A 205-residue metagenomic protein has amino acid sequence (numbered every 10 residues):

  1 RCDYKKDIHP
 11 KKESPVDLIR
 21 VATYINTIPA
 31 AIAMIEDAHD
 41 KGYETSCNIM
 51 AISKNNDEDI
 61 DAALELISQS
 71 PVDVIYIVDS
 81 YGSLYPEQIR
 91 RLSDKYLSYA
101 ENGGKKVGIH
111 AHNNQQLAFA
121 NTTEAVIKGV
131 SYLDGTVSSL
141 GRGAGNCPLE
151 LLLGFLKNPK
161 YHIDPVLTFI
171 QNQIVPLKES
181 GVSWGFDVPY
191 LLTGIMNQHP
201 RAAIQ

Functional and structural regions predicted by a protein language model:
R1-Q205: Catalytic cores and adjacent flexible loops of soluble metabolic enzymes that perform enolate/carbanion chemistry on
